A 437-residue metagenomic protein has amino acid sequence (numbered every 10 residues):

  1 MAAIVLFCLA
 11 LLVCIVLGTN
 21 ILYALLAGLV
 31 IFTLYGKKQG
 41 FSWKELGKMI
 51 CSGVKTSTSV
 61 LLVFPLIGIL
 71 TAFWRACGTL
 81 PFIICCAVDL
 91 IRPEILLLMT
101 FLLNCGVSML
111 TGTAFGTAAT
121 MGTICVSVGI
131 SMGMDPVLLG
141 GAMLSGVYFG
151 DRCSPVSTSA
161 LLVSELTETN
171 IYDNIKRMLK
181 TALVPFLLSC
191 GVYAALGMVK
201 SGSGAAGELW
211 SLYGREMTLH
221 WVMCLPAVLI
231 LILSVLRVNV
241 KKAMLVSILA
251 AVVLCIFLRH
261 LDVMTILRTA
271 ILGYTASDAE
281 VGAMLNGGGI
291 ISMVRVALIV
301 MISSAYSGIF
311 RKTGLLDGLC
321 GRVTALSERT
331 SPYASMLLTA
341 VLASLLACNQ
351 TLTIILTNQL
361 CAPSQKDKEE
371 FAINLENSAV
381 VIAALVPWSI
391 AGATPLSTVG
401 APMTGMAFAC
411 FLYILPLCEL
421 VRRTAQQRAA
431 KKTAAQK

Functional and structural regions predicted by a protein language model:
M1-L11, T19-Q39, L61-I67, L98 (+6 more regions): Hydrophobic mid-bilayer segments of alpha-helices in multi-pass membrane transport proteins, especially secondary
C14-L25, C51-K55, A87-R92, K176 (+3 more regions): Interfacial loop-to-helix junctions that mark the boundaries of transmembrane helices in multi-pass membrane
G40-I130, D278-Q359: Membrane-embedded alpha-helical segments and adjacent helix-loop junctions characteristic of multi-pass solute
T58, R75-C85, L102-G106, K200-G214 (+1 more regions): Short juxtamembrane and helix-loop transition motifs at transmembrane-helix boundaries in membrane proteins
V126-L138, V399-T404: Helix-coil boundary and interhelical linker segments in multi-pass alpha-helical membrane proteins
A142-M143, Y148-V156, F186-G202: Transmembrane-helix bundle segments that line or gate the permeation/cavity pathway in multi-pass membrane proteins
L162-Y172, L196-L229, L254-S277, M284 (+1 more regions): Transmembrane alpha-helical segments and their short flanking loops that form helix-hairpins/helix-helix interfaces
L166-F186, S327-K437: C-terminal transmembrane helix pair
